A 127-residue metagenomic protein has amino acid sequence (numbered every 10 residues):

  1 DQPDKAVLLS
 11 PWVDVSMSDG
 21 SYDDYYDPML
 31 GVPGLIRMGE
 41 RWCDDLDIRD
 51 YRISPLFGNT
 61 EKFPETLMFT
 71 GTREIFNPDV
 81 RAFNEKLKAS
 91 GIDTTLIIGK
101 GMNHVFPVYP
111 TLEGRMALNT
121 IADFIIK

Functional and structural regions predicted by a protein language model:
D1-K127: Alpha/beta-hydrolase superfamily serine-hydrolase fold, recognizing
